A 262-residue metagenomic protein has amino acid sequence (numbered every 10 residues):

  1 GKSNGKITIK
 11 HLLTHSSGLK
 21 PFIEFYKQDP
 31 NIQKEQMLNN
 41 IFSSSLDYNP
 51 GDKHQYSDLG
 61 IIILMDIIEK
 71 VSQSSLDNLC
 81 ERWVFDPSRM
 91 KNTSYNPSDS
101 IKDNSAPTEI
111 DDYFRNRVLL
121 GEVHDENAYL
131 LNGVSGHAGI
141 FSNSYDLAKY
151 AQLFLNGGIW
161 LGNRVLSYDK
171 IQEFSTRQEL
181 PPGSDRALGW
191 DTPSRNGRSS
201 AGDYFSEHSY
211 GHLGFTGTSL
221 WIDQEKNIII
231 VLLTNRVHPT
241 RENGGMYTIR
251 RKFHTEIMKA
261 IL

Functional and structural regions predicted by a protein language model:
G1-Y210: Short, surface-exposed loop or secondary-structure junction motifs that flank catalytic or metal-binding residues
F42-D47, K170, S219-Q224, A260-L262: Short C-terminal domain-edge/linker segments immediately following a structured domain
Y204, L213, R241-M246, L262: Peripheral terminal and inter-domain segments
S209, T216-I229: Short, surface-exposed beta-strand/loop micro-motifs that present aromatic residues
R236-P239: A short acidic/small-residue loop/turn micro-motif
M246-L262: Surface-exposed amphipathic alpha-helical segments
